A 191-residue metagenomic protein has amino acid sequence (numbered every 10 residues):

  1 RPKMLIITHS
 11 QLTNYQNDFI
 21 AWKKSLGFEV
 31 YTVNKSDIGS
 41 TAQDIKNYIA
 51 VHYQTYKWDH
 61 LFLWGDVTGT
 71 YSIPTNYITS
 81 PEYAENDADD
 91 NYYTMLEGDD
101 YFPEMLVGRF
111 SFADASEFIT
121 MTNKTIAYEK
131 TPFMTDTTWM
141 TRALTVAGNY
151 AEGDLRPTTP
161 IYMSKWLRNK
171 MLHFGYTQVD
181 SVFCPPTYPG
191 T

Functional and structural regions predicted by a protein language model:
R1-T191: Cysteine-dependent hydrolase recognition
